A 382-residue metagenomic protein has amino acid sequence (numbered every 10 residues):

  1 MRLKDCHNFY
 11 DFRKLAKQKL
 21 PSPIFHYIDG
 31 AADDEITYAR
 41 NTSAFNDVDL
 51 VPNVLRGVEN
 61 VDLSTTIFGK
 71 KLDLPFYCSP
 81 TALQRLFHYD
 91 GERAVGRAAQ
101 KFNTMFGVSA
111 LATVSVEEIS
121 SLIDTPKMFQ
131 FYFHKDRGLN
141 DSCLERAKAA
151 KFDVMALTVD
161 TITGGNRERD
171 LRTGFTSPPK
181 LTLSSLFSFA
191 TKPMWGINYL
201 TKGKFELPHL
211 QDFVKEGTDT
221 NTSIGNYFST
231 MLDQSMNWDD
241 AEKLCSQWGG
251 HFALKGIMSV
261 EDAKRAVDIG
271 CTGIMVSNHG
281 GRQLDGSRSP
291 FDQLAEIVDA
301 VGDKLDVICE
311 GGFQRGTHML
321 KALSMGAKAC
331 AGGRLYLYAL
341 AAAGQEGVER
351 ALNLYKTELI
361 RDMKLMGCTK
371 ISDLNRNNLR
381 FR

Functional and structural regions predicted by a protein language model:
M1-G69, P178-M236, S372-L374, R380: An N-cap/entry alpha-helix motif that binds or orients negatively charged groups
M1-N46, S289-R382: Alpha/beta catalytic cores of nucleotide-metabolism and tRNA/nucleoside-modifying enzymes
A32-D33, A110-V114, K135, M258 (+1 more regions): Short beta->alpha linker loops
D49, S64-T66, P75-S79, M105-G107 (+2 more regions): Short, conserved beta-strand segments within well-ordered enzyme catalytic domains that often line or immediately flank
L72-L111: Glycine-rich active-site/cofactor-binding loop and its immediate structural neighborhood
Y77-L83, P126-Y132, G225-Y227: Short, basic, glycine/proline-bearing loop/turn elements
L83, R97, G138-C309, T317-K321 (+1 more regions): Alpha/beta enzyme core
K101-L122, P126-N140: A gly/proline- and charged-residue-enriched helix-loop-helix capping module
